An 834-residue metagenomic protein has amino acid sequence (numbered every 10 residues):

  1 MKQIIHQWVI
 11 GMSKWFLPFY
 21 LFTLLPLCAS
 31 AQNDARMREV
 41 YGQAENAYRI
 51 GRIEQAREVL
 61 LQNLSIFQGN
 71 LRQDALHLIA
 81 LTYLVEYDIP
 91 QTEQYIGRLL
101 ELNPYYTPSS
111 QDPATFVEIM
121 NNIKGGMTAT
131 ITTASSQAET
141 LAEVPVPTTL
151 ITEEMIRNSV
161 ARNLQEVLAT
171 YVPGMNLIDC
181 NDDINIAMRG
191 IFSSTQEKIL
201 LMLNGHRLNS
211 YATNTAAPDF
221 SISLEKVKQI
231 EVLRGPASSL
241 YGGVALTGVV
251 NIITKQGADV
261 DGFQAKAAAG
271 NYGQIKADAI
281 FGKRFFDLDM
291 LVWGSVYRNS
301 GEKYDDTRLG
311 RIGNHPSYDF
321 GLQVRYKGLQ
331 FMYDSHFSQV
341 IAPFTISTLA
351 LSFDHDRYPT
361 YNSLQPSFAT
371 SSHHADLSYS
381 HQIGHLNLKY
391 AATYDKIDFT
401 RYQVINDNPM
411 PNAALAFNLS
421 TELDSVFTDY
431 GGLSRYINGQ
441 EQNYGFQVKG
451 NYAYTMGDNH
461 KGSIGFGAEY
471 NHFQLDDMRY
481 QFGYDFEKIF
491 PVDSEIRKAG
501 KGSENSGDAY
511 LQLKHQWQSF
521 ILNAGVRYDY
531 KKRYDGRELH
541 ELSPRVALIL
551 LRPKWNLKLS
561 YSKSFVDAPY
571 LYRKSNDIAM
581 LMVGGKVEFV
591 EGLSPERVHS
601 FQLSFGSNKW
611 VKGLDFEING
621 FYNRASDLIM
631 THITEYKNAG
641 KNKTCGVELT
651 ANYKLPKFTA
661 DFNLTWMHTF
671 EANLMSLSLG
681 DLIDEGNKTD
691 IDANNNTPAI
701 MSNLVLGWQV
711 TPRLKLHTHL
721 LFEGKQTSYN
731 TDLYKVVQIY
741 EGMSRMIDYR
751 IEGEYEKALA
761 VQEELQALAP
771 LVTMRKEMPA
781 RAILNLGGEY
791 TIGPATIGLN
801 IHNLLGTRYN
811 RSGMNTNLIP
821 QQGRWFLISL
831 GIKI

Functional and structural regions predicted by a protein language model:
T133, T148, Q165-H206: Extracytoplasmic beta-strand/coil segments of soluble accessory domains associated with Gram-negative outer-membrane
H206-R234: Short acidic/polar hinge/loop motifs at secondary-structure boundaries that mediate gating or recognition
V249, T254-K283, G294, S594: Short strand-turn segments of transmembrane beta-barrel domains in outer membranes, especially the first one or two
D259, I280, R284-L364: Periplasmic-side early beta-strands and strand-to-turn transitions of outer-membrane beta-barrels
V292, K389-T393, I397-F399, Q403 (+3 more regions): Membrane-embedded beta-barrel scaffold of Gram-negative outer-membrane proteins
R325-H336, P366-G536, E617-I618, A651-K654 (+1 more regions): Face-selective signature of the C-terminal outer-membrane beta-barrel domain
Q516-I521, V611-A625, K637-Y734, G831: Gram-negative outer-membrane beta-barrel transporters
F722-Y740, E756, A760-E764, E789-I834: C-terminal beta-signal and adjacent terminal beta-strands/loops of Gram-negative outer-membrane beta-barrel proteins
